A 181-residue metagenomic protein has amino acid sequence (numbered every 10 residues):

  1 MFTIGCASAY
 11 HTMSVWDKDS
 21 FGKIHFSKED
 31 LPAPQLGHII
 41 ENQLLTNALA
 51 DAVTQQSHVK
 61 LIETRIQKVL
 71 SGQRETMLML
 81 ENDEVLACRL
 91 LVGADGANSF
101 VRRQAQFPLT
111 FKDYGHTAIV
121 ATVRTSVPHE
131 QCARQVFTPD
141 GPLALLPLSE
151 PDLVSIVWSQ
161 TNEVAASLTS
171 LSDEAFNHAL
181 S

Functional and structural regions predicted by a protein language model:
M1-I4: N-terminal glycine-rich dinucleotide-binding loop that anchors FAD/FMN and/or NAD(P) in oxidoreductases
C6-Q104, F111-T117, D173: Conserved N-terminal helical subregion
A94-S181: Conserved FAD-binding catalytic core of PHBH/FMO-like flavoproteins
